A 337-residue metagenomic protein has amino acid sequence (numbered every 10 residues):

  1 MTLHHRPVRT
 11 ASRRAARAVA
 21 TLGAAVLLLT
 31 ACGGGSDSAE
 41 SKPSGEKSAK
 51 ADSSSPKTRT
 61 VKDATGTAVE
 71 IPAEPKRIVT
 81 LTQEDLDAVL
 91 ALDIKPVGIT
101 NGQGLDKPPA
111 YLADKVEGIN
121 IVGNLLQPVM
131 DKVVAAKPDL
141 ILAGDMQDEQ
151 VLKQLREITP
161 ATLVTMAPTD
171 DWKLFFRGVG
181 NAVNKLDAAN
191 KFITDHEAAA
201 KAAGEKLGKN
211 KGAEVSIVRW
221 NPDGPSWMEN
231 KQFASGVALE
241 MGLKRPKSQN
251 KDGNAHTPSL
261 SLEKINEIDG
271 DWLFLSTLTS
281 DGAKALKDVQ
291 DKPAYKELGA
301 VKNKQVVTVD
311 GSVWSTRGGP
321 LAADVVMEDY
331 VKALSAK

Functional and structural regions predicted by a protein language model:
T2-E84, A188-V218, L278-K287, K302 (+2 more regions): Bacterial Sec-exported substrate-binding components of ABC uptake systems
A64-G66, V122-D131, D252-S261: Short helix-initiation/N-cap motifs at beta->coil->alpha
R77, D85-K132: A short, structured surface patch at a secondary-structure boundary
K107, W227-T257: Alpha-helical, coiled-coil/dimerization segments enriched in small aliphatic residues
K137-A143, P160, I265, D269-L273: Proline-aspartate-enriched helix->loop->beta-strand connector
Q147-L155, Q232, G236, L275-D291: A ligand-binding cleft/hinge motif common to bilobed small-molecule-binding domains
Q150, Q154-P222, R317-K337: Extracytoplasmic substrate-binding proteins
I268-K337: Structured C-terminal subdomain patch of bacterial secreted/periplasmic proteins
